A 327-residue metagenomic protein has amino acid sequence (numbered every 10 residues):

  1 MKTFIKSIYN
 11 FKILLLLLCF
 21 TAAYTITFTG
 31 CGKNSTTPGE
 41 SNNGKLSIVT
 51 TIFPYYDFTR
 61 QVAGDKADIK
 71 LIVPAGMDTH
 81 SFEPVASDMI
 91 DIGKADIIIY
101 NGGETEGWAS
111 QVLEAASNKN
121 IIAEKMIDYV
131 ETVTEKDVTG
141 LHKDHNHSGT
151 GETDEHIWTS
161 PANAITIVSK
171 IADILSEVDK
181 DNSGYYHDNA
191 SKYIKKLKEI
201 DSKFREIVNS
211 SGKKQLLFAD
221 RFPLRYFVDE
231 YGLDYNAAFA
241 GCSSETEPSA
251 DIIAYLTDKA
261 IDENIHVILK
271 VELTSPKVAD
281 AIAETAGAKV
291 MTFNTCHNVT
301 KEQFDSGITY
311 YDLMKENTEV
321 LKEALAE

Functional and structural regions predicted by a protein language model:
K2-F4, F28-E327: Extracytoplasmic metal-acquisition and chelation regions
K2-L16: Bacterial N-terminal signal peptides that target proteins for export
L14-T27: Bacterial N-terminal signal peptides
